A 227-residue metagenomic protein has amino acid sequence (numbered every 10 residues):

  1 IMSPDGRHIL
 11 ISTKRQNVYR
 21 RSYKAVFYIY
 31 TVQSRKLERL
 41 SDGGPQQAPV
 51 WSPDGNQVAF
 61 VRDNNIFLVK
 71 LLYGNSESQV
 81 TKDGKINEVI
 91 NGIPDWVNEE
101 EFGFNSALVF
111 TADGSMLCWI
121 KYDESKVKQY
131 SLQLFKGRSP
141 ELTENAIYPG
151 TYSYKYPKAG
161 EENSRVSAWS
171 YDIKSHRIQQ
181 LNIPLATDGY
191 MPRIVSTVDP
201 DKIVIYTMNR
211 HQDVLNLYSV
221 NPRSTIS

Functional and structural regions predicted by a protein language model:
I1-S227: Beta-propeller folds
